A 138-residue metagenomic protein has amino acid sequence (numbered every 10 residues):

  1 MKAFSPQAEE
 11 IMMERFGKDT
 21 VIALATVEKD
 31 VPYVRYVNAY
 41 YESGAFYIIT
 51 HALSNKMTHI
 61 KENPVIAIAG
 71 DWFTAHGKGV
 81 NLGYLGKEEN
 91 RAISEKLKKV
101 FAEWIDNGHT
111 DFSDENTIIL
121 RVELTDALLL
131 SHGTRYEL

Functional and structural regions predicted by a protein language model:
M1-K18: Extreme N-terminal tail/first-helix region
K2-A3, T74-L138: Charged, gly/pro-rich active-site loop segments
A8-E10, Y33-Y36, L53, N107: A generic local structural motif
M12, T20, N116-I118: A generic secondary-structure signal marking the coil-to-beta-strand transition
G17-A23, V100-I105: Short Pro/Gly-enriched beta-strand edge/turn motifs at strand-loop
D19-A52, T58-I60, I66-G70: Short beta-strand segments
E42-S43, N55-T58, Y84-G86, E137-L138: A short local loop/turn or secondary-structure capping micro-motif enriched for an aromatic residue
M57-N63, G79, E88: A short, polar/proline- and glycine-enriched secondary-structure boundary/capping micro-motif
